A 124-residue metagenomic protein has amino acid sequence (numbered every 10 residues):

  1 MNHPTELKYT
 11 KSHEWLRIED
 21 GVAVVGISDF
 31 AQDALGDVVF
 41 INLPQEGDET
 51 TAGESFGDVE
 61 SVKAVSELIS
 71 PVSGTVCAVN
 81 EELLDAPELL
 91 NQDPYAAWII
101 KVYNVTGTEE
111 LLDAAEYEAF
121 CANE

Functional and structural regions predicted by a protein language model:
M1-S55, E88, Q92-E124: Acidic, low-complexity mobile loops and tails
L16-I18, V62, V79: Residue-level recognition of beta-strand microenvironments
V22, S73-T75: Structural motif
S61-A64, V72: Periplasm/extracytoplasmic soluble domains of Gram-negative envelope assemblies and related organellar analogs
S70-S73, Y95: ATP/adenylate-binding site constellation spanning eukaryotic-like Ser/Thr protein kinases, ABC-transporter
A78-Q92: Short, charge-rich, low-complexity interaction segments located in flexible loops at or near secondary-structure
